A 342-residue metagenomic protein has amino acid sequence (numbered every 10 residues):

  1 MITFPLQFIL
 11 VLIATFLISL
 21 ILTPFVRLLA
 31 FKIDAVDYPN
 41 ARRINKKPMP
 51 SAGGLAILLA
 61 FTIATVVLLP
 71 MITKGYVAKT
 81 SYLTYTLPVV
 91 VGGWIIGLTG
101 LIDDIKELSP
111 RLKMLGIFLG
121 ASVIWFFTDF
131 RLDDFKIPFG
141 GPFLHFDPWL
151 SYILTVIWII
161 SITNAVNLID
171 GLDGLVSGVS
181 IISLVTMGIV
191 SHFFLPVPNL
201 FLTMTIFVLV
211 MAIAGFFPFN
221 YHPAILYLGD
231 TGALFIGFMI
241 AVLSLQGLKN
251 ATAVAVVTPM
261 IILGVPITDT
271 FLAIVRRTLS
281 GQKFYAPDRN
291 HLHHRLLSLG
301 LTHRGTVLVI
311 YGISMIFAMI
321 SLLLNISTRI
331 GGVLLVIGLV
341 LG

Functional and structural regions predicted by a protein language model:
M1-T270: "…together with the soluble PPM/PP2C metallo-phosphatase catalytic core" -> "…together with the soluble PPM/PP2C
L6, G331, L341-G342: Generic C-terminus detector
F25-P50, L272-R304: Cytosolic, membrane-interface loops and tails of multi-pass inner-membrane proteins
D170, L301-T302, R329: A helix-boundary/kink motif common to multi-pass secondary transporters, especially Major Facilitator Superfamily
Q246-K249, G338-G342: N-terminal hydrophobic signal/anchor transmembrane helix of membrane proteins
T252-V257, I274, Y285-P287, G305-L308 (+1 more regions): Extended hydrophobic-aromatic, low-complexity segments
S298-I316, I320-N325: Alpha-helical transmembrane segments of integral membrane proteins, especially multi-pass inner/plasma-membrane
M319-I337: Extracellular/periplasmic helix-loop-helix junctions in multi-pass membrane proteins
